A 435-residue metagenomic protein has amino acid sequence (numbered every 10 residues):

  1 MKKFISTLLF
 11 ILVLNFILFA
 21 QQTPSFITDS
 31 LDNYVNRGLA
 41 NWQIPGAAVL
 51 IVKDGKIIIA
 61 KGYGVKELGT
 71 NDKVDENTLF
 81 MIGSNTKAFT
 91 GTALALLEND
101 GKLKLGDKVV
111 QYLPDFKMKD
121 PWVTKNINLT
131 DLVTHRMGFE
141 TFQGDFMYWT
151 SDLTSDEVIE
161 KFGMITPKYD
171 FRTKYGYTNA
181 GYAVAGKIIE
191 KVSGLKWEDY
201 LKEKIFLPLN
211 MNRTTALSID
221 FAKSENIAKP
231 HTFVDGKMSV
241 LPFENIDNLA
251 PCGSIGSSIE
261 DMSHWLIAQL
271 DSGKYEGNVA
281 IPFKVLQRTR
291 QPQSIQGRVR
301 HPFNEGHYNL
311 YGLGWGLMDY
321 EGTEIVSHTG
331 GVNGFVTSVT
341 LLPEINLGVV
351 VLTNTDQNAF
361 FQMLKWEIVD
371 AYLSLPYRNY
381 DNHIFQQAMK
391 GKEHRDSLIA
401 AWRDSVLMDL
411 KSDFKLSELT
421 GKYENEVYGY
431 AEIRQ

Functional and structural regions predicted by a protein language model:
M1-T23: Bacterial Sec-dependent N-terminal signal peptides
K2-K3, K53, K87: A general lysine-centric signal
L8, I51, F116, R136 (+3 more regions): Residues that line or immediately flank small-molecule/substrate-binding pockets and catalytic motifs
V13, W122, S224, G306-L310 (+1 more regions): A generic structural signal for short, non-catalytic loop/turn and secondary-structure boundary residues
F16, K168-F171, I433-Q435: Short, intrinsically disordered, charge-balanced linker/junction segments flanking boundaries in proteins
Q21-K61, W149, E190-E203, L207 (+1 more regions): Catalytic loop of the DD-peptidase/beta-lactamase superfamily, centered on the K-T-G motif and neighboring
F26, N36, N41, V65-N179 (+8 more regions): Active-site-proximal loop and beta-strand segments within enzyme catalytic domains
R213-T214, G429: Short, well-structured beta-strand/strand-turn elements
